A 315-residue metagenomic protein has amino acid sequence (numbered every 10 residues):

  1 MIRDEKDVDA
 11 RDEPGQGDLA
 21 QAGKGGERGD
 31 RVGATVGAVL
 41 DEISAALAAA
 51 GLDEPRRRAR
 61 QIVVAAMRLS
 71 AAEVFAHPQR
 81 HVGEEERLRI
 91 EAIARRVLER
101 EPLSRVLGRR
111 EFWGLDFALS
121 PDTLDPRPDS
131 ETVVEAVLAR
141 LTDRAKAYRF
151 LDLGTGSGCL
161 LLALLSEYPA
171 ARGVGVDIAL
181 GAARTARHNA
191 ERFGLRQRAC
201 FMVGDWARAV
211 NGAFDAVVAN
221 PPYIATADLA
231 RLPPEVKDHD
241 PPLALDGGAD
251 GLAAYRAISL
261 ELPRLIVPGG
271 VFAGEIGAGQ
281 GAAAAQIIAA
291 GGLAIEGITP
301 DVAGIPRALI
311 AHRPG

Functional and structural regions predicted by a protein language model:
I2-E5, K24-V74, V82: Non-catalytic accessory regions of SAM-dependent methyltransferases
L47, L141, A190, L262 (+1 more regions): Conserved hydrophobic residues forming the short capping helix/wall of the S-adenosyl-L-methionine
G51-L52, P169-A170, E191-R196, L265 (+1 more regions): Short helix-capping segments at alpha-helix termini
Q61-R140: Conserved AdoMet
I62, R100, S130, L160 (+6 more regions): Residue-level signal for inorganic ion chemistry
D129-R231, G279: Conserved SAM/SAH cofactor-binding pocket of Class I
Y223-A254: Mobile active-site "lid"/loop adjacent to the S-adenosyl-L-methionine
A249-H312: Conserved Class I SAM-dependent methyltransferase catalytic core
